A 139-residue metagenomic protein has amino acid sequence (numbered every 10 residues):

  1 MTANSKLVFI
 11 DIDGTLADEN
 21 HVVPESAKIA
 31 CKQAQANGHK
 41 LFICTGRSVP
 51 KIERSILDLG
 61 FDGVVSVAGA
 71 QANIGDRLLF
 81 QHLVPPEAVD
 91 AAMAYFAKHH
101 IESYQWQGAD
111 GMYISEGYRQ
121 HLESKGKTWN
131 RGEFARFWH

Functional and structural regions predicted by a protein language model:
M1-I10: Non-catalytic pre-domain segments flanking phosphatase-related domains
K6, D110, S115, R131-F134: Generic intrinsically disordered, low-complexity segments enriched for polar/acidic and small residues
L7, K40, L59, G132-A135: Short non-domain terminal segments
D11-D13, A36: N-terminal helix-turn-helix
N20-K127: Active-site phosphate-binding/coordination module
H121-H139: Acidic, His- and aromatic-enriched active-site or binding-groove loops in soluble protein domains that engage sugars
